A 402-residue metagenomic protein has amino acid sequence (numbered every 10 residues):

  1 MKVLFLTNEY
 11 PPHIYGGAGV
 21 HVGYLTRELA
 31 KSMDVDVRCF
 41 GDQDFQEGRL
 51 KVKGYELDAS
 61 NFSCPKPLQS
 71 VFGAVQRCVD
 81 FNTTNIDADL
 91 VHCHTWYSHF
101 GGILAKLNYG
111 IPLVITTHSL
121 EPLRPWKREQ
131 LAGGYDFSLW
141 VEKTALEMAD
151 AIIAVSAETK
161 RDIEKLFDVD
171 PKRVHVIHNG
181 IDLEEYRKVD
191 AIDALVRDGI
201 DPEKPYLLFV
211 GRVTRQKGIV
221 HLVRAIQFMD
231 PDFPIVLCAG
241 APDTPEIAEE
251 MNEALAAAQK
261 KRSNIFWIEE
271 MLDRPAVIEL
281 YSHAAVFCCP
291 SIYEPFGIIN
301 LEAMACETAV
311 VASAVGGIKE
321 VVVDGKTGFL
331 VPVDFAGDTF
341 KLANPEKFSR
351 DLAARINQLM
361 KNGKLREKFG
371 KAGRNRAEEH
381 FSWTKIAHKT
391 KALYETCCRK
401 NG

Functional and structural regions predicted by a protein language model:
M1-Q46, G402: N-terminal subdomain of nucleotide-sugar transferases
V20, P205, F209, T214-F228 (+1 more regions): A conserved mid-protein helix/loop that constitutes part of the nucleotide-sugar donor-binding site
P112, L123-T144: Nucleotide-sugar donor phosphate/pyrophosphate-binding loop at the beta->alpha transition of glycosyltransferases
E158, G180: Carbohydrate-associated surface elements
A248-M271, P275: Nucleotide-activated donor-binding/catalytic signature segment of Leloir-type glycosyltransferases, i.e., the conserved
E279-A284: Short alpha-helical donor nucleotide-sugar binding micro-motif in glycosyltransferases
I292: Aromatic "clamp/platform" in nucleotide-sugar-dependent glycosyltransferases that forms part of the donor/acceptor
A309-A312, V322, F329-L330: Short hydrophobic beta-strand element within catalytic cores of glycosyltransferases and related nucleotide-activated
